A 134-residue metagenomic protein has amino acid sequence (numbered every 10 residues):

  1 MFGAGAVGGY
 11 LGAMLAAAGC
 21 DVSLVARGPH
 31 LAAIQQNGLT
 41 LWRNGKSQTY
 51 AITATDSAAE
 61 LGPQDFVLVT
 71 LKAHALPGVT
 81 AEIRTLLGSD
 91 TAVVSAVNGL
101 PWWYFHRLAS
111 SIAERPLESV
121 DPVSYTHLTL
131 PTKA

Functional and structural regions predicted by a protein language model:
M1-R43: NAD(P)+-binding Rossmann beta1-loop-alpha1 motif at the extreme N-terminus of oxidoreductases
L11, G78-T80, Y104-H106: Short glycine-/acidic-enriched loop or helix-start segments at secondary-structure transitions that form or flank
L24, A54-T55, V93: Generic preference for hydrophobic
L39-A54, E118: N-terminal glycine-rich dinucleotide-binding loop that anchors FAD/FMN and/or NAD(P) in oxidoreductases
I52-L87: Rossmann-like NAD(P)-binding element
L87-W103: ADP-ribose/adenylate-binding Rossmann-like module
G99-Y125: Rossmann-fold NAD(P)-binding glycine/threonine-rich loop
T126-T132: Conserved small/polar residues in nucleotide/adenosyl-binding loops
